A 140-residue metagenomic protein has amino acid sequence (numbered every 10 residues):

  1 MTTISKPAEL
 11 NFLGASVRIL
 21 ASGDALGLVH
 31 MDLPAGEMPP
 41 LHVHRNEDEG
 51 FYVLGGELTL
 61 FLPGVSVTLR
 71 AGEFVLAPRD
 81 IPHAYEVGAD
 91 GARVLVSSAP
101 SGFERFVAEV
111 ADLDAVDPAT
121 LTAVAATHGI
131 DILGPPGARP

Functional and structural regions predicted by a protein language model:
I4, G64-P82: Short acidic-glycine-tyrosine-enriched beta hairpin
P7-L41, E47-D48: A short glycine-rich, His/Asp/Glu-containing loop-to-beta-strand
L13, F61-V65, G88: Short strand-coil-strand connectors
D24-L26, P34-E37, E57-T59, S66-V67 (+1 more regions): Short, charged/polar surface micro-motifs in flexible loops or helix N-caps
H30-P34, V43-L62, S97: Short, conserved beta-strand element in jelly-roll/cupin
T59, R79-E104: Ligand-binding loop in jelly-roll beta-barrel domains
A108-P140: Acidic/histidine-enriched, glycine/proline-rich intrinsically disordered or flexible terminal extensions
